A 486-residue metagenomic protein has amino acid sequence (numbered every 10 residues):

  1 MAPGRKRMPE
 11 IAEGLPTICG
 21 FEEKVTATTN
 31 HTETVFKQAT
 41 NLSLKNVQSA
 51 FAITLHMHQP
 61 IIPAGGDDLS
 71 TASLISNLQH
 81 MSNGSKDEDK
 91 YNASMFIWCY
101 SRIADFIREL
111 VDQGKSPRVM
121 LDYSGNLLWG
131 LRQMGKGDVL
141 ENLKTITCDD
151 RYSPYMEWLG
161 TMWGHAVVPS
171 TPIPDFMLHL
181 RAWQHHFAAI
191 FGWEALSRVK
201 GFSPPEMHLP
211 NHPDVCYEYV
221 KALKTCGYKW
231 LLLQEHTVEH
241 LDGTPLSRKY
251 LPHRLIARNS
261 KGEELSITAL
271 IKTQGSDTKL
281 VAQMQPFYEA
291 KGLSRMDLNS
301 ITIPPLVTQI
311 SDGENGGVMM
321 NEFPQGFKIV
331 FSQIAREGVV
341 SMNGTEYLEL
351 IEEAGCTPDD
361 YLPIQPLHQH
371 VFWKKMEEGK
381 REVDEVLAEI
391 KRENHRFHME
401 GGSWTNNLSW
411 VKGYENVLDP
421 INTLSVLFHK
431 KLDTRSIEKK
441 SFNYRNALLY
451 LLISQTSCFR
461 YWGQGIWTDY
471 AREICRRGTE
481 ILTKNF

Functional and structural regions predicted by a protein language model:
A2-W98, N126, K249-D277, Q285-E289 (+1 more regions): Active-site and substrate-binding clefts of carbohydrate-active enzymes
Q48-L55, P60-P172, L196-P204, K229-Q234: Short, well-structured secondary-structure segments
P63, D105-F106, D112-K115, Y123 (+3 more regions): Extended, H/D-rich, highly charged conserved domains that either
K90-F106, G135-I146, F176-R181, D214-Y219 (+2 more regions): Well-ordered, non-membrane alpha-helical segments in soluble/globular domains
C99-I107, H179-F187, A447, I474 (+1 more regions): Alpha-helical packing segments of well-folded alpha/beta enzyme cores
G130-R132, V167-P172, P210-P213, K279-V281 (+2 more regions): A generic structural signal for short coil/turn motifs at secondary-structure boundaries
V139-E157, L180-H185, Y219-E239, K249-T268 (+1 more regions): Acidic, His- and aromatic-enriched active-site or binding-groove loops in soluble protein domains that engage sugars
W183-Q184, F191-S247, S311, N315-E337: Catalytic domains of cell-wall/extracellular-matrix polysaccharide-remodeling enzymes, centered on de-N-acetylation
